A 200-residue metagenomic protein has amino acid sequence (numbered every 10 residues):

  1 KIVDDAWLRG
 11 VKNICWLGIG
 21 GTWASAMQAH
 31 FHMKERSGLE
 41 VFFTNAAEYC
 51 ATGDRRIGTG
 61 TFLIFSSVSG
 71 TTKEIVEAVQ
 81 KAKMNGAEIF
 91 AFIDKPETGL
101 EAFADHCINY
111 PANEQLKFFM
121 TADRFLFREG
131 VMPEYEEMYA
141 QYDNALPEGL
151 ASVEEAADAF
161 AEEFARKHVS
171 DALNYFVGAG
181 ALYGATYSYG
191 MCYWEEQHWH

Functional and structural regions predicted by a protein language model:
K1-K12, H106-I108, E114, L126-H200: Active-site phosphate/pyrophosphate-binding segments
R9-D143, A179: Glycine-rich phosphate-binding loops that contact phosphosugars or nucleotide phosphates
